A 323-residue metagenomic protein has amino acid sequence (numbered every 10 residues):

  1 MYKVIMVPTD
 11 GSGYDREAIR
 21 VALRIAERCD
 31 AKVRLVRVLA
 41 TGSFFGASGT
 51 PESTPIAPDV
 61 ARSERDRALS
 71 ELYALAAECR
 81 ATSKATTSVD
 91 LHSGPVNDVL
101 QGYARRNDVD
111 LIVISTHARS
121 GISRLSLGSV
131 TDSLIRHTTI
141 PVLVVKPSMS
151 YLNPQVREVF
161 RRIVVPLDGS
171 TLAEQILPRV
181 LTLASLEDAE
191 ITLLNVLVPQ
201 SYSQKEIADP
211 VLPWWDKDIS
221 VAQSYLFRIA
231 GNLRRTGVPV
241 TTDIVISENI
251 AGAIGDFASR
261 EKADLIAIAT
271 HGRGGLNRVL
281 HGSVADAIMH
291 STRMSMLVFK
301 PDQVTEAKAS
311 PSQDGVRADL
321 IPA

Functional and structural regions predicted by a protein language model:
M1-K3, V21-R28, D98-N153, D256-L320: Gly/Ser-rich helix-loop-strand patches that form or flank binding pockets for ribonucleotide-derived cofactors
M1-P55, K84-S88, E158-V211, A230-D243 (+3 more regions): Small/aliphatic-rich secondary-structure junction motif
K3, E64, S93-V96: Membrane-interface segments of envelope glycosyltransferases acting on lipid-linked substrates or membrane lipids
M6-V7, I25, V33-L35, E71-L72 (+10 more regions): Short, structured motif recognition centered on aromatic/hydrophobic residues
A18-V21, E71, V99, I176-R179 (+2 more regions): Well-ordered alpha-helical segments embedded in enzymatic catalytic cores
T41, A118-S120, P199-Q200, I250 (+1 more regions): A short, flexible beta-alpha/helix-coil linker loop
P55-S70, V211-S224: A short acidic, glycine-rich active-site loop that binds or catalyzes chemistry on phosphate/adenosine moieties
L91-V99, V245-A253: Charged docking surfaces used in two-component/phosphorelay signaling
